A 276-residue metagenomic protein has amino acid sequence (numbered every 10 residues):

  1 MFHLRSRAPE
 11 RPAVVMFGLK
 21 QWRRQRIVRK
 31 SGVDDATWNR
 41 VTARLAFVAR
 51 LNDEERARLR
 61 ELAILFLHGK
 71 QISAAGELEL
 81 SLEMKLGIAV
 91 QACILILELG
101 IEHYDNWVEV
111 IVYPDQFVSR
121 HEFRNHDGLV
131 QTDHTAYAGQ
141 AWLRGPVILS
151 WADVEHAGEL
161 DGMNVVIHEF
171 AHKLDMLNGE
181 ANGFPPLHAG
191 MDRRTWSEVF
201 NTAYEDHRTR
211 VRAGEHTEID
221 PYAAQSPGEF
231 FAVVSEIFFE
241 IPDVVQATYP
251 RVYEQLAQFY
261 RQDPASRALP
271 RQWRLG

Functional and structural regions predicted by a protein language model:
E10-A36: Charged, compositionally biased N-terminal leader segments and the immediate start of the first structured element
Q25-V28, T37, A43-A46, L67 (+4 more regions): Metalloprotease/metallohydrolase-associated module, dominated by Zn2+-dependent proteases
L59-H68: Amphipathic alpha-helical segments that form the core helices of the histone-fold
S73-K85: Short, charged early-sequence alpha-helical segments and their helix-coil boundaries
D161-L177, A232: Active-site recognition of the HExxH zinc-binding catalytic motif
